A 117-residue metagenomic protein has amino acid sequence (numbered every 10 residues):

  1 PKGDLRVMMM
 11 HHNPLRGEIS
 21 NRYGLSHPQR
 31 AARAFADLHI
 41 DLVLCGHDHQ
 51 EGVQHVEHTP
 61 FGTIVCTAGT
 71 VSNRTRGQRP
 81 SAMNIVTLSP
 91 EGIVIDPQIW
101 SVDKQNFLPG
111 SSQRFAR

Functional and structural regions predicted by a protein language model:
P1, H27-R30, S101: Poly-acidic low-complexity segments
P1-G17: Short acidic, glycine-rich surface-loop motifs adjacent to enzyme active sites
V7-H11, I64-T70, D96: Active-site-proximal beta-strand elements of phosphoester/diester hydrolases
L15, R74, V102-K104: Flexible, glycine-rich phosphate/dinucleotide-binding loops and adjacent beta-alpha linkers at cofactor/substrate
R16, S20, A116-R117: A short, hydrophobic/aromatic-rich structural module that often spans a beta strand with its adjoining loop
E18-E91: Conserved beta-sheet core of the metallophosphoesterase superfamily
T87-R117: A short C-terminal boundary segment appended to hydrolase-like catalytic domains
